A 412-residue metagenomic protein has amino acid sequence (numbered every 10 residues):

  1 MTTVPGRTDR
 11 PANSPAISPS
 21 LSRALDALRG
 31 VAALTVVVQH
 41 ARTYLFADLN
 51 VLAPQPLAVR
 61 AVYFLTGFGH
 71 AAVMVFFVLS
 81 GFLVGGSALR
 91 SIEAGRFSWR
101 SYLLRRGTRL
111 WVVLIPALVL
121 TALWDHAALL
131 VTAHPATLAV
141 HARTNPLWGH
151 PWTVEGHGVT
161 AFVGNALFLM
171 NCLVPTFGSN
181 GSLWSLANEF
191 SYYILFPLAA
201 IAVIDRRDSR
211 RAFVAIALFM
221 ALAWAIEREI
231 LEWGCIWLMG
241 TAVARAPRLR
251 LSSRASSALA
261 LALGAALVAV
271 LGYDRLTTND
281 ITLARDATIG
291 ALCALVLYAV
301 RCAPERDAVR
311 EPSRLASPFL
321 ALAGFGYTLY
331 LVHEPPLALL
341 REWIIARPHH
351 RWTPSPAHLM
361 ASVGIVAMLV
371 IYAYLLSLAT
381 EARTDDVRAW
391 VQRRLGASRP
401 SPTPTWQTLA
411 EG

Functional and structural regions predicted by a protein language model:
T3-A24, V38-G69, G85-S101, L173-V174 (+4 more regions): Alpha-helical transmembrane segments in multi-pass integral membrane proteins
S22, G86, L110, L114-I115 (+4 more regions): Hydrophobic alpha-helical segments with transmembrane-like composition
A24-A32: A generic "structured core" feature
D26, R42-N50, W124-V140, A379: Helix-to-loop transition at the C-terminal end of transmembrane segments
R29, M74, E189, H333: Short, conserved phosphate/pyrophosphate- and ester-handling motifs at nucleotide-, phospho-/glycolipid
V31-Q39, R109-V131, L138-R143, A323-E334: Hydrophobic alpha-helical membrane-insertion segments
L57, A61, L65, L114-F190 (+1 more regions): Membrane-interface helix-loop-helix regions
